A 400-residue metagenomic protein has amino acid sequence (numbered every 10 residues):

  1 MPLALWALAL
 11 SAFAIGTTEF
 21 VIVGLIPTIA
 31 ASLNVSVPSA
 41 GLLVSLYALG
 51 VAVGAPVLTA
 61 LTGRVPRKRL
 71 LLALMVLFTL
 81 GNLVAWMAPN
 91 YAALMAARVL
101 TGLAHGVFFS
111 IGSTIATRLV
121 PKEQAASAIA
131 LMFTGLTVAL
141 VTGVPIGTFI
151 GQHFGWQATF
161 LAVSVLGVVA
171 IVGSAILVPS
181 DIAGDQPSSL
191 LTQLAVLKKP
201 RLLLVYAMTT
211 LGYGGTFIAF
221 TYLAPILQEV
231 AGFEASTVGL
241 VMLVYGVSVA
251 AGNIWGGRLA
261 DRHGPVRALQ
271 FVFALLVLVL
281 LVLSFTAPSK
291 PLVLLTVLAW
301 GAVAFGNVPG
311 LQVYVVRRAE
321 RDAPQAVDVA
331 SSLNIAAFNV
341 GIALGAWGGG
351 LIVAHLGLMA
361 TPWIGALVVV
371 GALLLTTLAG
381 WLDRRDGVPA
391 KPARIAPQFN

Functional and structural regions predicted by a protein language model:
W6, L77-V84, A92-T101, P291-A299: Paired small-residue
N34, P66, M87-A93, G232 (+1 more regions): Helix-breaking motifs and short loop linkers at transmembrane-helix boundaries and internal kinks in secondary membrane
V53-A92: Conserved MFS/SLC helix-loop-helix module at the cytosolic interface between two early adjacent transmembrane helices
A55-R67, G252-G264, V353: Helix-to-loop junctions at the C-terminal end of transmembrane segments in multipass secondary transporters
A97-L136: Cytoplasmic helix-loop-helix junction between adjacent transmembrane helices in 12-TM secondary transporters
F108-V120, G306-D322: Intracellular juxtamembrane helix-capping segments at the cytosolic ends of symmetry-related transmembrane helices
S164-G184, T376-A379: C-terminal membrane-cytosol helix-exit motif in multi-pass small-molecule transporters
R321-L356: A late C-terminal transmembrane helix in Major Facilitator Superfamily
